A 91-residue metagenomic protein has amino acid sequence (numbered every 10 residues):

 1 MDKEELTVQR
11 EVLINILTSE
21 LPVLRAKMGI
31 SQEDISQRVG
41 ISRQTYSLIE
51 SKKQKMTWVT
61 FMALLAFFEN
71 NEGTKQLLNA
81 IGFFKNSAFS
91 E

Functional and structural regions predicted by a protein language model:
D2-K27: A short, Lys/Arg-rich alpha-helix, primarily the initiator
K3, Q9-R10, G73-E91: Short, charged recognition helix plus adjacent turn of helix-turn-helix-like nucleic-acid-binding domains
L21, Q32, R43, W58-F61: Helix-turn-helix DNA-binding elements, focusing on the entry/boundary residues of the two helices that contact DNA
R25, S36, L65: The alpha-helix within a helix-turn-helix
G29-L48: Short alpha-helical DNA-recognition segment
V39, I49-E50, T60, F68: DNA major-groove recognition helix of helix-turn-helix
T57-A80: DNA major-groove recognition helix of helix-turn-helix/homeodomain DNA-binding modules
